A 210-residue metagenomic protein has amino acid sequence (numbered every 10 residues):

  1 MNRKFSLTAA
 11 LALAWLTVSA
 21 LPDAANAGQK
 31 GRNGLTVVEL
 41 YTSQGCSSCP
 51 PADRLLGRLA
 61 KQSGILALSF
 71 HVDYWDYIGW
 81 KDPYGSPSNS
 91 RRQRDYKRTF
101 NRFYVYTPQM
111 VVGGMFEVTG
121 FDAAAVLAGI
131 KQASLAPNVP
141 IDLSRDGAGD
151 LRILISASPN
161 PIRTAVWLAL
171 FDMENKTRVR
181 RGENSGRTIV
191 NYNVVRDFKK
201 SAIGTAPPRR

Functional and structural regions predicted by a protein language model:
M1-F5: Positively charged n-region of N-terminal signal peptides that target proteins for export
T8-A20: Bacterial N-terminal signal peptides
V18, A24-T36, S69, L127 (+3 more regions): Solvent-exposed, well-ordered amphipathic alpha-helical segments that flank/support binding or catalytic loops
D23-Y106: Active-site-proximal cofactor/substrate-binding loop regions of enzyme domains
H71, G114-M115: G-domain G4 guanine-recognition motif of GTPases
P83-Q109, M115-R210: Short, conserved sequence motifs used for protein processing/export or organelle targeting and for catalysis
